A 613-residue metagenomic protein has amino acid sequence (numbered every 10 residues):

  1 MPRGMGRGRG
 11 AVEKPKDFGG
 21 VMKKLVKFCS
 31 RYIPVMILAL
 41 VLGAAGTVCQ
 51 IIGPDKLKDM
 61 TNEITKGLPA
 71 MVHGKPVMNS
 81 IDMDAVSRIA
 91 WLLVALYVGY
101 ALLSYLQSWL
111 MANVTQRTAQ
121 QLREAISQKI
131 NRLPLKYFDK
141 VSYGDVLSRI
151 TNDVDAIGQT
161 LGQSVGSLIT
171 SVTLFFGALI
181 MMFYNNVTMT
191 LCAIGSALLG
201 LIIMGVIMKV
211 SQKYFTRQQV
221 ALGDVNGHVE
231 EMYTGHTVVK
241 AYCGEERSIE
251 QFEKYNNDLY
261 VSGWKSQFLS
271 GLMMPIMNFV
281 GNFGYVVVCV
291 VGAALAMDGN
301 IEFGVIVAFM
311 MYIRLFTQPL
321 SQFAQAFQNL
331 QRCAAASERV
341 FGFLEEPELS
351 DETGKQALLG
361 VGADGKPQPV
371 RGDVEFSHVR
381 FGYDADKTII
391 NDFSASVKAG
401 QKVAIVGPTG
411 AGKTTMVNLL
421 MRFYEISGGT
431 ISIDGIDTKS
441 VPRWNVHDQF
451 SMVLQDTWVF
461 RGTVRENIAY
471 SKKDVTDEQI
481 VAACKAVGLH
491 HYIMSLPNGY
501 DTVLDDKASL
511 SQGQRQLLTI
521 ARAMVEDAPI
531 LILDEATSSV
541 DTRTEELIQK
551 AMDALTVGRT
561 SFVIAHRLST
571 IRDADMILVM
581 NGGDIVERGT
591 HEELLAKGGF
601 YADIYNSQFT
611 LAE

Functional and structural regions predicted by a protein language model:
R3-E13, Q116, E124-S148, N152-V154 (+8 more regions): Short intracellular "coupling" helices and adjacent cytoplasmic loop segments at the cytosolic face of multi-pass
G20, C29, M111, N131-F175 (+1 more regions): Juxtamembrane loop-to-helix connectors within ABC transporter transmembrane domains
K23-V26, P34-D59, L93, S108-A112 (+4 more regions): Alpha-helical segments in transporter systems
R31, V35-V48, G99, Q163-R217 (+2 more regions): Transmembrane helices of ABC transporter permease
M36-L103, F183-T188, G299-F303: Transmembrane helix-loop-helix hairpins at lipid-water interfaces of multipass membrane proteins, especially the type-1
L135-K136, V154-L161, V165, I169 (+5 more regions): An intracellular "coupling" helix at the cytosolic face of ABC transporter transmembrane type-1 domains
M181-G195, K265-R339, F343-L344: Helix-loop-helix
L358-E613: ABC-type nucleotide-binding domain
